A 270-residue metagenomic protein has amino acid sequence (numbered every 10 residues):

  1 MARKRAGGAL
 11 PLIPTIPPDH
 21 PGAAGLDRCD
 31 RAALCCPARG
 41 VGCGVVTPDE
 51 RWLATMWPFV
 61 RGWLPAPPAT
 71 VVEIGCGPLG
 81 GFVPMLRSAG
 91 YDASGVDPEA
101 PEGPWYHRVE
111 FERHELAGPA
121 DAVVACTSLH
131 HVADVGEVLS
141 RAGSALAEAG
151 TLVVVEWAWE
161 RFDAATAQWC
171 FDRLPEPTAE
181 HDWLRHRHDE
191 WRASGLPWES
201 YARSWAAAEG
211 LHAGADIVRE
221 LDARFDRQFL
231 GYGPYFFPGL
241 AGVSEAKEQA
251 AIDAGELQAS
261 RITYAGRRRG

Functional and structural regions predicted by a protein language model:
C36-T55: Class I SAM-dependent methyltransferase Rossmann-like catalytic core, especially the SAM/SAH-binding loop
D49-P68: Conserved alpha-helix/loop element of class I SAM-dependent methyltransferases that forms part of the SAM/SAH-binding
P68-G77: Conserved class I S-adenosyl-L-methionine
G77-R113: Class I SAM-dependent methyltransferase SAM/SAH-binding core
V124: A conserved beta-strand element that flanks and buttresses the S-adenosyl-L-methionine
E137-E148: A short glycine-rich, Lys/Arg-flanked "PGG" loop and its adjoining helix->strand segment in the class I
V153-H186: Conserved class I S-adenosyl-L-methionine
D182-V243: Substrate-binding/catalytic lobe of Class I Rossmann-like enzymes that use SAM or dcSAM, i.e., the mid-to-C-terminal
